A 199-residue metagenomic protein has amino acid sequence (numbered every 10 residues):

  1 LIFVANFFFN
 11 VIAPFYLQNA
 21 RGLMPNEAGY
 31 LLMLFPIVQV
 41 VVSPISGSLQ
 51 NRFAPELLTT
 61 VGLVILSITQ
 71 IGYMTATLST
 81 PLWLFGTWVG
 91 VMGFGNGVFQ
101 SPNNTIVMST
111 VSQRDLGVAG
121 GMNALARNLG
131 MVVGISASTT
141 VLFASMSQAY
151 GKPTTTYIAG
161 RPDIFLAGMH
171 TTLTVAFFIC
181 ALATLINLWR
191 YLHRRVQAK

Functional and structural regions predicted by a protein language model:
L1-Q148, A167-L192: 12-transmembrane solute porter fold
K152-G168: Short, membrane-exposed interhelical loops at transmembrane-helix boundaries
Y157-G160, R190-K199: Intrinsic disorder in cytosolic terminal tails and internal cytosolic loops of multi-pass membrane transporters
